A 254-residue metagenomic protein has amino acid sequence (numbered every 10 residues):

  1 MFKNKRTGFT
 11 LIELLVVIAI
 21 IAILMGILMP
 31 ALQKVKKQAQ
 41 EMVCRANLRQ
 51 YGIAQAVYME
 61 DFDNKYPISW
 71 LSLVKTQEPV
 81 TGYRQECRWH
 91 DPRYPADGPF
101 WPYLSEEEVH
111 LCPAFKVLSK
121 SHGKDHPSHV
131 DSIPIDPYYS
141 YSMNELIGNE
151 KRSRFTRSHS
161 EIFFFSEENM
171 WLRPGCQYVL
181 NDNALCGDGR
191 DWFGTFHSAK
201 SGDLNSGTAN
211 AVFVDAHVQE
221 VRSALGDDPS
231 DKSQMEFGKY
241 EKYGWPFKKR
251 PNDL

Functional and structural regions predicted by a protein language model:
M1-F2: N-terminal hydrophobic targeting signals that begin at the initiator methionine
K5-K36: N-terminal single-pass transmembrane signal-anchor helix
G8, A39, L225: Alpha/beta-hydrolase active-site loop signature
A19, L28, Q40, C44 (+1 more regions): Conserved Rossmann-like nucleotide-binding pocket used by diverse enzymes that bind dinucleotide cofactors
I21, Q33, Q40, W89 (+1 more regions): Generic anion/oxyanion-binding catalytic loop in active/binding sites
L28, V35, A39, Q55 (+1 more regions): Conserved alpha-helical elements of the SDR catalytic core
K34-L48: Aliphatic-rich helix starts adjacent to a transmembrane/signal segment
C44-L254: Short, well-structured segments within or immediately adjacent to enzyme catalytic domains that line ligand-binding
